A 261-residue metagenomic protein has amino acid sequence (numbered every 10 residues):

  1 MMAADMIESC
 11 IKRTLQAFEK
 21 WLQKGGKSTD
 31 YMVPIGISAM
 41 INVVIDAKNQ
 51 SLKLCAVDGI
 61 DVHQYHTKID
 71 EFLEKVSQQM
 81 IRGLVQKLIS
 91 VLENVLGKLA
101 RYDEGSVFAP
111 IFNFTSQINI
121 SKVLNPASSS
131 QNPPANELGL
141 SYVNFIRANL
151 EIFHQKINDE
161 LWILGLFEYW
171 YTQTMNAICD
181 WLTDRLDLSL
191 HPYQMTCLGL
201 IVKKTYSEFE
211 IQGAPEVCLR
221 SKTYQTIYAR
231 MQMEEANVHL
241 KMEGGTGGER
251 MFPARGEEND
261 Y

Functional and structural regions predicted by a protein language model:
A3-Y261: Extended alpha-helical "rod" scaffolds
